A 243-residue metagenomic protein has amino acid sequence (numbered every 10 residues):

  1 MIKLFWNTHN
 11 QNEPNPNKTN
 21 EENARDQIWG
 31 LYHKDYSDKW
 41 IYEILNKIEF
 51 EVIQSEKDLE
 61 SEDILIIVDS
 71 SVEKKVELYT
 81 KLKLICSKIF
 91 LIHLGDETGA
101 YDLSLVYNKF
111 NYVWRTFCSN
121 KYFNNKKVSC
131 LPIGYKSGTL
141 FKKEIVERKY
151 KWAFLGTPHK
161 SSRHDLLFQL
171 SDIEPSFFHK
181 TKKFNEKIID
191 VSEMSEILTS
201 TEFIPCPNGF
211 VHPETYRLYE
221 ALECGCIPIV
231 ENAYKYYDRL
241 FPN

Functional and structural regions predicted by a protein language model:
M1-P242: Nucleotide-sugar donor-binding catalytic core of glycosyltransferases
